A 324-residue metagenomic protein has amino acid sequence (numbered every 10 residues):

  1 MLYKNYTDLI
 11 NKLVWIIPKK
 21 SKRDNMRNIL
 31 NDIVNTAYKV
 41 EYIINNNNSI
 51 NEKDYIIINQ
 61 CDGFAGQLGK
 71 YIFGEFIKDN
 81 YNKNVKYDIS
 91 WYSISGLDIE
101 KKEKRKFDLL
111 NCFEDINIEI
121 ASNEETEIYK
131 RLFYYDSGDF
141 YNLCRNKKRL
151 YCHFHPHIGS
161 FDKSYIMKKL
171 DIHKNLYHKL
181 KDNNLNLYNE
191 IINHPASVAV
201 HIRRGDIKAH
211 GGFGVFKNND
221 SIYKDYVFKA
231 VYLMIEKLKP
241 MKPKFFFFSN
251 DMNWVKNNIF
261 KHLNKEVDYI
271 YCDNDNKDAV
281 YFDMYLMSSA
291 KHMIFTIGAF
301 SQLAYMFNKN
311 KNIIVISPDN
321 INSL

Functional and structural regions predicted by a protein language model:
M1-T36: Boundary detector for helix-to-coil junctions that initiate low-complexity/charged tails
L9, G66-G69, F73, Y226 (+1 more regions): Conserved alpha-helical elements of sugar-nucleotide-dependent glycosyltransferases
Y38-S90: N-terminal pre-catalytic "stem/leader" segment of glycosyltransferase-like enzymes
K39, I50, D54, I94-K242: Secretory-pathway luminal glycosyltransferase catalytic domains
D62-A65, S90-S95, P156-S160, R203-I207 (+3 more regions): Short, solvent-exposed loop/turn segments at secondary-structure junctions
F64, L238-I321: Donor-binding and catalytic core of enzymes assembling or modifying cell-surface/extracellular glycoconjugates
G69, G96-K101, H210-G212, V255-F260 (+1 more regions): A short acidic (Asp/Glu
Y87-I89, A199-I202, K244-S249: Short beta-strand segments
